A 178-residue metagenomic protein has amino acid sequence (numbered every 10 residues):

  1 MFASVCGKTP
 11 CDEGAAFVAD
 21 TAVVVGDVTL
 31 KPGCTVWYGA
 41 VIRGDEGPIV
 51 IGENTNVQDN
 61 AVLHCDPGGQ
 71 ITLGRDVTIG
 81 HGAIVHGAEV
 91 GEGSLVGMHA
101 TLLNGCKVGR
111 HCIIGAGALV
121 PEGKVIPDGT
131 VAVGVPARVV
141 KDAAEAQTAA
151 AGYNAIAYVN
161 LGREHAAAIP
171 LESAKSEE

Functional and structural regions predicted by a protein language model:
M1-D12, F17, D45-P48, E53 (+4 more regions): Glycine-rich hexapeptide-repeat left-handed beta-helix
D20, P32, E53: A cytosolic small-molecule/anion-sensing beta-strand core signal
V25-K31: N-terminal glycine-rich anion-binding loops that anchor highly charged ligand groups
